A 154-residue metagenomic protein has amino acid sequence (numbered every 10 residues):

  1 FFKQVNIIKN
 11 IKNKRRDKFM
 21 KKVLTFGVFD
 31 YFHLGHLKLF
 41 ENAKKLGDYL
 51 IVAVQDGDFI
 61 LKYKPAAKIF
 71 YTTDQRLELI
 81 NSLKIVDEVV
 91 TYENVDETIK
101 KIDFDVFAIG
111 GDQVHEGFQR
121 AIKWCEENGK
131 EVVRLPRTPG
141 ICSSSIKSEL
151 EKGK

Functional and structural regions predicted by a protein language model:
F2-K154: Nucleotidyltransferase catalytic core that binds NTPs
